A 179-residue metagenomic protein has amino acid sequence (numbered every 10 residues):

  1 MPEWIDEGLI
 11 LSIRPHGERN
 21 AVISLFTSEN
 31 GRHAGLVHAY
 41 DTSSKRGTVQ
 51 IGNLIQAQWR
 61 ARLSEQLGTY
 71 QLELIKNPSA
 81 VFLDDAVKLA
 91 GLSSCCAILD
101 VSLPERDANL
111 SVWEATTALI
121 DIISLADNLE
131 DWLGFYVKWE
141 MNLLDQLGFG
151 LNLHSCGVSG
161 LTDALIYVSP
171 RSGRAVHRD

Functional and structural regions predicted by a protein language model:
M1-A21, F26-D179: Non-catalytic alpha-helical scaffolds and adjoining flexible linkers that form interface surfaces for assembly
